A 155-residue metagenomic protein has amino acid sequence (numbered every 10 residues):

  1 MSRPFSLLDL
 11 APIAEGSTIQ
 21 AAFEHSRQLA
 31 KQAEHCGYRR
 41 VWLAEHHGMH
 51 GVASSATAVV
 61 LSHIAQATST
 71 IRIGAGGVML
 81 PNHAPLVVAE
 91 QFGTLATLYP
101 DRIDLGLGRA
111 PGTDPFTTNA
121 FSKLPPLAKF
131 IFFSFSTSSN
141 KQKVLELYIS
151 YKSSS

Functional and structural regions predicted by a protein language model:
M1-I73, N140, V144-L147, S153: N-terminal beta1-alpha1-beta2 module of alpha/beta enzyme domains
S2-I19, N82-S139: Flexible, glycine-rich active-site loops centered on histidine and acidic residues that chelate a metal or position
A44, G76, G106-G108: Structural motif
G51, A75-H83: Active-site nucleophile and cofactor-binding loops and adjacent substrate-binding regions of central metabolic enzymes
A53-T57, P81, V88: Generic structural signal for well-ordered secondary structure
T57, I103, F121, K152-S153: Hydrophobic alpha-helical membrane context
F132-F133, L147-I149: Hydrophobic transmembrane signal anchors and adjacent membrane-proximal interface regions, especially in viral
